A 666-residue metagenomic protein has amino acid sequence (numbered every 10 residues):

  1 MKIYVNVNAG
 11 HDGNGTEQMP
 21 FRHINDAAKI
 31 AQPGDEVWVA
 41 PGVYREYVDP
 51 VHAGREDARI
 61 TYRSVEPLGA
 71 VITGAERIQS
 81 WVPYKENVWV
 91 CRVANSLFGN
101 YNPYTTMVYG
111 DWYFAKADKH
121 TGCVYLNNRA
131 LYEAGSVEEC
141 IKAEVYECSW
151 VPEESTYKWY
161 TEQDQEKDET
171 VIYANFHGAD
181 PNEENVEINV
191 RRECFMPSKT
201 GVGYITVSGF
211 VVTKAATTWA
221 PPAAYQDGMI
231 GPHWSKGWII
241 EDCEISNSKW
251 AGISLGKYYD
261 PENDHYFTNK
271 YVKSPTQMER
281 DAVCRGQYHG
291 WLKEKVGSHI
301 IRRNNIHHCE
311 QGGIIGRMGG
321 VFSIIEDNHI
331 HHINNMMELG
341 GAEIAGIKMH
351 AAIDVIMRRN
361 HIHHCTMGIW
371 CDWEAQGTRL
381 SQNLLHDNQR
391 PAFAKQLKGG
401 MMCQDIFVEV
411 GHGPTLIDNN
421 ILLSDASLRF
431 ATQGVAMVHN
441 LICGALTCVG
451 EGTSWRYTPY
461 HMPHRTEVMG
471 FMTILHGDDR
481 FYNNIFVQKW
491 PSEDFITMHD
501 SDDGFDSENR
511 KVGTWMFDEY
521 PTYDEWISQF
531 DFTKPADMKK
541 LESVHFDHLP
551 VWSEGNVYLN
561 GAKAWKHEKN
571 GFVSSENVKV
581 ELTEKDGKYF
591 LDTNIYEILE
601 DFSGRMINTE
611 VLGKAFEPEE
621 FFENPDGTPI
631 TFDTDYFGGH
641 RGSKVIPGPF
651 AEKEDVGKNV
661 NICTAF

Functional and structural regions predicted by a protein language model:
K2-W234, I239, E244-S246, G252-S254 (+4 more regions): Extracellular polysaccharide-degrading/modifying enzymes targeting complex plant/algal/animal polysaccharides
P41-G42, R317-G319: Short, well-ordered beta-to-alpha junction loops that form the rim of enzyme active sites and present histidine/acidic
Y47, C194-M196, D227-M229, A251-G252 (+11 more regions): Structural detector of coil-to-beta-strand junctions
E56-D57, P222-A224, L339-A342, K398-G400: Short helix-terminating capping/connector loops at secondary-structure junctions
G203-A216, K236-W250, D260-G286, L292-G312 (+9 more regions): Right-handed parallel beta-helix
W455-T458: Long intrinsically disordered, low-complexity regulatory regions enriched in proline and serine/threonine that occur
H461-M462: Leucine-rich repeat domain C-terminal region
